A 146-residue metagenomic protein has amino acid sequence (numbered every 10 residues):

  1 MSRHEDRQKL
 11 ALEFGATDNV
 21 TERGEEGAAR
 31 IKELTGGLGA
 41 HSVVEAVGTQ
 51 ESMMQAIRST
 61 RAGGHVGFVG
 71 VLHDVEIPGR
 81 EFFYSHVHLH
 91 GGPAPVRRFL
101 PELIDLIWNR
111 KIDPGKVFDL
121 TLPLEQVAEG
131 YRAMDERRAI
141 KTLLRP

Functional and structural regions predicted by a protein language model:
M1-H4, L72, P95: Residues in the short beta-alpha loop(s) of Rossmann-like NAD(P)-binding domains
M1-Q55: Adenosine-nucleotide cofactor-binding segment
V20, H41-A46, V69-V71, G92 (+1 more regions): Glycine- and other small-residue-rich loops at beta-strand/loop junctions that grip anionic moieties
S42, G64-H65, H88: Short glycine-centered segments of the SAM/dcSAM-binding site in methyltransferase folds
M54-R58, R97-P146: C-terminal hydrophobic helical "lid"/dimerization subdomain of Rossmann-like NAD(P)H-dependent oxidoreductases
T60-A62: Helix-to-beta-strand junctions that scaffold the AdoMet/dcAdoMet cofactor pocket in Class I SAM-dependent enzymes
G70-H86, R98-D105: Rossmann-fold NAD(P)-binding glycine/threonine-rich loop
